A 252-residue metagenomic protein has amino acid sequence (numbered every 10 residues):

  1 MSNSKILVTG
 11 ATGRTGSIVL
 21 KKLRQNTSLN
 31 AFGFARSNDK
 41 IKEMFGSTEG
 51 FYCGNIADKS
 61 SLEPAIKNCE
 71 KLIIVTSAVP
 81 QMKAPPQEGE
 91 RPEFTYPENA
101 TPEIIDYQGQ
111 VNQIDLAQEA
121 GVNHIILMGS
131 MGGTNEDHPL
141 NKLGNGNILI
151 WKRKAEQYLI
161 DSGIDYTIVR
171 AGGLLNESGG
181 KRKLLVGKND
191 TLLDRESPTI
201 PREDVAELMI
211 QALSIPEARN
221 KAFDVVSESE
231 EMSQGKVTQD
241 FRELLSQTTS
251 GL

Functional and structural regions predicted by a protein language model:
S4-L29: N-terminal Rossmann NAD(P)H-binding glycine-rich loop of SDR-like oxidoreductase domains
K5, E70-K71, H124: Structural motif
A11, L174-L252: Active-site-lining helix/loop region of Rossmann-like oxidoreductase modules
T15, L72, L159, V169 (+2 more regions): Non-catalytic, hydrophobic alpha-helical segments
A31-G33, V169: Short beta-strand "acidic-cap" motif of Rossmann-like dinucleotide-binding folds
G33-E119: NAD(P)H-binding glycine-rich loop region in Rossmannoid oxidoreductase-like domains and their noncatalytic homologs
D58, G109, A155, P201-D204: Conserved cofactor-binding/catalytic machinery of classical short-chain dehydrogenase/reductase
P80-N189: Glycine-/Pro-rich loop/turn segments that contact NAD(P) or position catalytic residues in Rossmann-like domains
